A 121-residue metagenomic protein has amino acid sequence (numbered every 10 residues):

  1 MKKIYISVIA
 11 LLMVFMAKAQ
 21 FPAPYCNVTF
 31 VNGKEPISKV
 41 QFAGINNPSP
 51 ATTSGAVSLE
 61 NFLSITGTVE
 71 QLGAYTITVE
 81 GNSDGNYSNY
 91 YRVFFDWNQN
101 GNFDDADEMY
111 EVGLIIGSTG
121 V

Functional and structural regions predicted by a protein language model:
M1-A23: Bacterial Sec-dependent N-terminal signal peptides
Q20-V121: A broad "non-catalytic interaction surface" signal
